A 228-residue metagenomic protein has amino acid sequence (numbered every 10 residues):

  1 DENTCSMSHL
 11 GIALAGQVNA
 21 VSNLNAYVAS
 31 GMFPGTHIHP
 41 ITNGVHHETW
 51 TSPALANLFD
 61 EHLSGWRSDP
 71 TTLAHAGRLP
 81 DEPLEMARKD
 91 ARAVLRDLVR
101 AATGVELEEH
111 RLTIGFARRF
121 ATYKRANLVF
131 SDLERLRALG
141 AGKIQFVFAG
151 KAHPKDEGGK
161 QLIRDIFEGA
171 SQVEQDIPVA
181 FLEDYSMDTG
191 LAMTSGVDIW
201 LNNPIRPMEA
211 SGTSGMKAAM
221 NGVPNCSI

Functional and structural regions predicted by a protein language model:
D1-I228: Catalytic cores of carbohydrate-active enzymes across secretory and cytosolic contexts
